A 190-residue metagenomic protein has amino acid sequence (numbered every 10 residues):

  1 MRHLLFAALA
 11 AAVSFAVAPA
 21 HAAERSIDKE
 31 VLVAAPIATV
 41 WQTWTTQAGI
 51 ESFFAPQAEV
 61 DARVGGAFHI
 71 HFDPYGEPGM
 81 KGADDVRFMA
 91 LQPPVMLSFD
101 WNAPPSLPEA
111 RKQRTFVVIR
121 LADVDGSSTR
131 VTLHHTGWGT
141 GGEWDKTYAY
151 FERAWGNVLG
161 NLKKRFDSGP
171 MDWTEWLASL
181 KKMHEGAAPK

Functional and structural regions predicted by a protein language model:
M1-L4: Positively charged n-region of N-terminal signal peptides that target proteins for export
F6-A16: Bacterial N-terminal signal peptides
F15, P19-E59, P189-K190: Hydrophobic ligand-binding cavity/cleft-lining segments
K29-V31, Q57, A83-A90, R114-D123: Hydrophobic/aromatic beta-strand elements that line small-molecule binding cavities or substrate pockets in beta-rich
A34-A38, A62, M89-M96, R120-R130: A short, structured loop/turn motif at beta-sheet edges
A48-A83, M96, K181: Short beta-edge strand/loop motif at the mouth of beta-sheet-based domains
L107-R153: Beta-strand/loop substructures that line and gate deep hydrophobic ligand-binding cavities in soluble
G137-K190: A conserved amphipathic terminal alpha-helix motif
